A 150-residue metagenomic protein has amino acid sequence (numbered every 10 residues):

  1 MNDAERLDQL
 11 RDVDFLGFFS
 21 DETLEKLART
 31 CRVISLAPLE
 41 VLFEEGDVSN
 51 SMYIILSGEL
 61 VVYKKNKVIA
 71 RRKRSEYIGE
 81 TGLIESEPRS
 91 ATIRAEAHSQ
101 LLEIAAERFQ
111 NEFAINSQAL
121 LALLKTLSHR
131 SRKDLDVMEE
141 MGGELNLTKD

Functional and structural regions predicted by a protein language model:
M1-L7: Short acidic alpha-helix initiation/capping motifs at coil-to-helix transition points, especially at protein N-termini
A4, S49-S51, S90, H98: A structure-centric signal for secondary-structure junctions around beta-strands
L7, R11-K65, R72: Regulatory nucleotide-sensing modules
F18, L36-L39, L121, R132-E139: Residue-level signal for secondary-structure boundary elements
E44, A114, L121, T148-K149: Tandem CBS (Cystathionine beta-synthase) repeat/Bateman regulatory domains
V68-K125, R132: Cyclic-nucleotide recognition modules
E96, K125-D150: Polybasic "coupling" helices that flank or enter modular domains
